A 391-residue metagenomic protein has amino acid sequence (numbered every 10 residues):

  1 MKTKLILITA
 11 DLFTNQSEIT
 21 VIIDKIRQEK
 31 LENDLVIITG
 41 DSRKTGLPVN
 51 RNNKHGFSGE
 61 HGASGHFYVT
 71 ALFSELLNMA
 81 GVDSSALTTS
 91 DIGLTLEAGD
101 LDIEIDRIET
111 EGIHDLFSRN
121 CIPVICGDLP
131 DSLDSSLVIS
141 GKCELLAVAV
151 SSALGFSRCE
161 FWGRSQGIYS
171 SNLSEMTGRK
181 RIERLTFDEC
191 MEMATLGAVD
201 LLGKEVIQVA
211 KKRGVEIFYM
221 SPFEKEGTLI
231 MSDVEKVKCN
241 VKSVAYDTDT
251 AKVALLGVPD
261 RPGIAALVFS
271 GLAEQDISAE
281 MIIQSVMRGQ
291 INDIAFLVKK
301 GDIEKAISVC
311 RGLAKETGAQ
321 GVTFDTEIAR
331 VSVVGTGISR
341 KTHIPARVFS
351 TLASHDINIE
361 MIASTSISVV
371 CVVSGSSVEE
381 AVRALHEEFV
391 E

Functional and structural regions predicted by a protein language model:
M1-I207, L297, V373-S374: Nucleotide/pyrophosphate-binding catalytic subdomain
N33-D34, V82, V215, I277 (+1 more regions): Short phosphate-binding/catalytic loops that engage adenosine nucleotides
T39-T45, Y169, P222-V234, I291: Terminal amphipathic helices with adjacent charged low-complexity linkers/tails
S90, E216-E224: Acidic carboxylate-rich catalytic motifs and surrounding loops in phosphoryl-/glycosyl-chemistry enzymes
R158-W162, I217-Y219, E280: Short hydrophobic alpha-helical runs that function as membrane-insertion/retention elements
G227-E391: A conserved regulatory-domain signal marking ACT and ACT-like small-molecule sensing domains and adjacent regulatory
